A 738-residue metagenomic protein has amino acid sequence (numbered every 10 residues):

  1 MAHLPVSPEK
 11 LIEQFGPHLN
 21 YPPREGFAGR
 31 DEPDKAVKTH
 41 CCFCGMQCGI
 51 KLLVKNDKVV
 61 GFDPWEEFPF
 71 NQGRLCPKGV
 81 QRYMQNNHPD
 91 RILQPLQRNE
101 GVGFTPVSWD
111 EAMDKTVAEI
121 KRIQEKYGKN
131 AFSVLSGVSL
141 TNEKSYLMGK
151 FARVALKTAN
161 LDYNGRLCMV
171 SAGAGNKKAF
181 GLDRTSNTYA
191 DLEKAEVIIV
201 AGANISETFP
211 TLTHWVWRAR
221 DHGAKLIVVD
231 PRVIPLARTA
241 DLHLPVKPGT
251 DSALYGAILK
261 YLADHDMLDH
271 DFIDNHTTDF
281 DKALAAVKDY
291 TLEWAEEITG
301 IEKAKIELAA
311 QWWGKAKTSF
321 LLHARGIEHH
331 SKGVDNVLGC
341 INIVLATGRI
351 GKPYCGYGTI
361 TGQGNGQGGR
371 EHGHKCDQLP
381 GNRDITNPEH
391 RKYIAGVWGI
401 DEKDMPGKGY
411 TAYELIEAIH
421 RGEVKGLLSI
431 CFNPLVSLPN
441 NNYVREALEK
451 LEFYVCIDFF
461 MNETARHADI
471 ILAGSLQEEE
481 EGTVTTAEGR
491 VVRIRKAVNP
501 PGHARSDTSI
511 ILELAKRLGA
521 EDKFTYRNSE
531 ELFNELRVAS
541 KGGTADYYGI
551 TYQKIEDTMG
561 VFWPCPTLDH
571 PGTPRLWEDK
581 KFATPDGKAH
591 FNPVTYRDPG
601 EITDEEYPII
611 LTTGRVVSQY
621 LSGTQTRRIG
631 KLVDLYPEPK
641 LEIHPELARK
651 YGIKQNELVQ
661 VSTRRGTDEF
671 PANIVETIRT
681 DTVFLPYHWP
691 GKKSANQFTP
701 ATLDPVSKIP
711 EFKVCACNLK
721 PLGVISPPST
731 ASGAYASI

Functional and structural regions predicted by a protein language model:
M1-M267, E302, P388, V397-M405 (+4 more regions): N-terminal export/assembly segments and adjacent metallocofactor-ligating motifs of anaerobic energy-metabolism
H3-L4, P8, I12-Q14, P501 (+4 more regions): Long, contiguous, secondary-structure-rich segments that constitute the structural scaffold of globular domains
N99-P106, H265-K303, P380-D404, V498-T573 (+4 more regions): N-terminal leader/propeptide and maturation segments of large enzyme subunits in energy/redox metabolism and hydrolases
I205-H214, P434-Y443, G482-T485: Glycine/threonine-rich flexible loop motifs
L212-H222, N440-L451: Catalytic-core regions built around general acid/base machinery
R232-P235, F460-R495: Flexible glycine/proline-rich, aromatic-decorated loop/lid segments
G314-E417, E488, D522, L568-G572 (+3 more regions): A glycine-rich, hydrophobic/aromatic-adjacent loop/helix-cap motif
G369-C376, E531-K631: Long, low-complexity segments enriched in small/aliphatic residues
